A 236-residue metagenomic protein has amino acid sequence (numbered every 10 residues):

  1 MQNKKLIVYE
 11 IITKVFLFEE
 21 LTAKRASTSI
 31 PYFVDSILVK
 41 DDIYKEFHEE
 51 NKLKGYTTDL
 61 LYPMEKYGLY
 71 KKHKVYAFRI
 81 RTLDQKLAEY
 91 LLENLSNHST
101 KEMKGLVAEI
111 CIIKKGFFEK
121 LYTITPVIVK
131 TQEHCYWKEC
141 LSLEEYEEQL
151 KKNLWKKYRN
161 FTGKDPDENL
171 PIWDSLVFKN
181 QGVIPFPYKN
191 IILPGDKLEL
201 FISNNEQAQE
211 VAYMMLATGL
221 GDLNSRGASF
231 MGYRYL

Functional and structural regions predicted by a protein language model:
M1-L236: RNA-interacting cores
